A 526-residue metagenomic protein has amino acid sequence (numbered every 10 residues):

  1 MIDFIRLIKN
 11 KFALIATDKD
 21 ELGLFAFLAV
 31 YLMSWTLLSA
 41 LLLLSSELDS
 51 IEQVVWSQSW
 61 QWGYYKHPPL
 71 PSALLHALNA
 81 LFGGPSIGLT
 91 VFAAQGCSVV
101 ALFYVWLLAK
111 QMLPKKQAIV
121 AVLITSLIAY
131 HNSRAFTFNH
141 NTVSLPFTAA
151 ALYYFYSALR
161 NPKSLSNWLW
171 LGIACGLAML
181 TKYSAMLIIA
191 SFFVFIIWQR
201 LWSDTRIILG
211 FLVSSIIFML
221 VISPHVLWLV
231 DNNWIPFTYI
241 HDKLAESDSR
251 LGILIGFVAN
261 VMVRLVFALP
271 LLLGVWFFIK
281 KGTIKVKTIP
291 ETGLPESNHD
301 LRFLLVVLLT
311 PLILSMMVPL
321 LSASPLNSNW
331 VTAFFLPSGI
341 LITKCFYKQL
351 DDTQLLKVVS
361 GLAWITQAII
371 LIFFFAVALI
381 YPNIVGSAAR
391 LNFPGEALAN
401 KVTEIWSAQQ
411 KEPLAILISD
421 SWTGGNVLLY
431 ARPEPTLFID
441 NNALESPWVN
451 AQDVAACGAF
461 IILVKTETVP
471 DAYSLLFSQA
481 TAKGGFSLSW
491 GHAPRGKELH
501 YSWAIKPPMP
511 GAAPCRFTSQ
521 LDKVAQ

Functional and structural regions predicted by a protein language model:
L38-Q53, G63-A77, L81-L89, N233 (+1 more regions): Extracytoplasmic catalytic/substrate-binding loops of multi-pass membrane glycan-assembly enzymes
W60, R302, L309, S322-L355 (+1 more regions): Hydrophobic/aromatic-rich transmembrane helices and adjacent perimembrane loops
P69-A73, G83-F103, R134-F138: Loop-to-helix entry region of an early transmembrane alpha helix in multi-pass inner-membrane enzymes
Q111, K115, A151-N167: Membrane-interface transmembrane helices that cradle and orient dolichyl/undecaprenyl
A121-A129, C175, M179: Short helix- or helix-capping micro-motifs that position conserved polar/aromatic residues at function-defining sites
Y130-S144: Short acidic/glycine- and proline-prone juxtamembrane loop motifs at membrane-interface regions of multi-pass membrane
I189-D300, P311, M316: Transmembrane-lumen/periplasm boundary regions of multi-pass, lipid-linked membrane glycan transferases
S324-S328, T353-E412, S421-L437, N442-E445 (+1 more regions): Membrane-proximal, lumen/periplasm-facing interface regions of secretory-pathway glyco- and lipid-modifying enzymes
